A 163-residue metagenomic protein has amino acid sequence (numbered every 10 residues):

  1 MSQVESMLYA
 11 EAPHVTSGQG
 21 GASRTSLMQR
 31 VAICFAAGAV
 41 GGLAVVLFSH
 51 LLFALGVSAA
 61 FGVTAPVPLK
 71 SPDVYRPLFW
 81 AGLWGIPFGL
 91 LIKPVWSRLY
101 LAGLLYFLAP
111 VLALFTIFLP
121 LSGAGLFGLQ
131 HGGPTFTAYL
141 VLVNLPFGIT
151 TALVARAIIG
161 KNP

Functional and structural regions predicted by a protein language model:
S2-P163: Juxtamembrane/disordered regions of integral membrane proteins
